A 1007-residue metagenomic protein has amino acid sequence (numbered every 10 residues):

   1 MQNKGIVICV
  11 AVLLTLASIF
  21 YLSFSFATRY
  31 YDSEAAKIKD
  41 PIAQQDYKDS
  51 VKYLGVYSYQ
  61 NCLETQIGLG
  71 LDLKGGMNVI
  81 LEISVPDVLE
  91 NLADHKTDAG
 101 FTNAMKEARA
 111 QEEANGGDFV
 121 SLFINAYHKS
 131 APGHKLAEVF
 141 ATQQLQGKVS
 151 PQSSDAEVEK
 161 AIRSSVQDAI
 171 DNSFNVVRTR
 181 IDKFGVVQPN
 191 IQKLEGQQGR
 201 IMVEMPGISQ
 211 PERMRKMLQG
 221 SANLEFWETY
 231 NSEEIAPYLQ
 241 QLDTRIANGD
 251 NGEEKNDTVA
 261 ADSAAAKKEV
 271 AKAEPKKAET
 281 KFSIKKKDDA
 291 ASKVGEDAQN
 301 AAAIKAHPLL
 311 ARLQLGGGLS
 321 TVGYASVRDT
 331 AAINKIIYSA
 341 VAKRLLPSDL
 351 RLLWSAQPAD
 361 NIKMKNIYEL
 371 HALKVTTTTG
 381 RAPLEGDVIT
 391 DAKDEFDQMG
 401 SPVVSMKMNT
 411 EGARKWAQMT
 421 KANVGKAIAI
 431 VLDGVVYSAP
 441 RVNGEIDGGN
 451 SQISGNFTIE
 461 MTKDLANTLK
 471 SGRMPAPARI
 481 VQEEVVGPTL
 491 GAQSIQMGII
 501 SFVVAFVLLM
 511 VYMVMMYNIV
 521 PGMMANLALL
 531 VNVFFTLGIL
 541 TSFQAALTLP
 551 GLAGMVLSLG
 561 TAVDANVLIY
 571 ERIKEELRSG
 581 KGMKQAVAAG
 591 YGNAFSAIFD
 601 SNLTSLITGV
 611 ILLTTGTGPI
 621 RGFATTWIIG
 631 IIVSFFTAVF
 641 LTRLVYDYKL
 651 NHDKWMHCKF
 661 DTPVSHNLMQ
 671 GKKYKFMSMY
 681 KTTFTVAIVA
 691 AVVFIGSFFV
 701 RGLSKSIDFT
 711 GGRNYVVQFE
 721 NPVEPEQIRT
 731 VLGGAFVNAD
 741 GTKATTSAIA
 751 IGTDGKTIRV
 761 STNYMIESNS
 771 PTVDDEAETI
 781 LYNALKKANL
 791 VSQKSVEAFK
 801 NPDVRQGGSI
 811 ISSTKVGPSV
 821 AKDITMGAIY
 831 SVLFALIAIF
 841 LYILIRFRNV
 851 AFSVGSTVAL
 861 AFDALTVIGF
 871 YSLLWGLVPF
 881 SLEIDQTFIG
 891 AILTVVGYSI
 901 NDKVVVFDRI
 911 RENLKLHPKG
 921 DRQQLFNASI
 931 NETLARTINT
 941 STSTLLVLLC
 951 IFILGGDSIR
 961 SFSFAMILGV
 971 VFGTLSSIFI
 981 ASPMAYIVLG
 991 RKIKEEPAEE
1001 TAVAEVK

Functional and structural regions predicted by a protein language model:
M1-Y21, F26-I67, E90-H128, A156 (+3 more regions): Interfacial helix-loop-helix hairpins and adjacent transmembrane helices of multi-pass alpha-helical membrane proteins
Q2-K4, V404-S405, N409-V424, I428-A429 (+5 more regions): Interfacial segments of transmembrane alpha-helices in multi-pass membrane proteins
V12-T15, G522-Q544, M555-A562, F623-A638 (+3 more regions): Small-residue-enriched core segments of transmembrane alpha-helices in multipass membrane transport and channel
L22-Y31, D49, T65-M77, L81-D433 (+5 more regions): Non-transmembrane, solvent-exposed regions of membrane trafficking/translocation machinery
V177, T489-L509, T561, K581-T617 (+11 more regions): Pore- and gate-forming transmembrane helices of large, multi-pass membrane proteins
E204, G448-Q452, E460-V507, I780 (+2 more regions): Juxtamembrane "pre-transmembrane" interface segments
V531, G538-I539, E575-S596, D600-A687 (+2 more regions): Hydrophobic alpha-helical transmembrane segments of membrane transport and translocation systems, primarily multi-pass
G560-T604, D647-W655, S872, V878-T940 (+1 more regions): Cytosolic juxtamembrane regions of multi-pass inner-membrane proteins
